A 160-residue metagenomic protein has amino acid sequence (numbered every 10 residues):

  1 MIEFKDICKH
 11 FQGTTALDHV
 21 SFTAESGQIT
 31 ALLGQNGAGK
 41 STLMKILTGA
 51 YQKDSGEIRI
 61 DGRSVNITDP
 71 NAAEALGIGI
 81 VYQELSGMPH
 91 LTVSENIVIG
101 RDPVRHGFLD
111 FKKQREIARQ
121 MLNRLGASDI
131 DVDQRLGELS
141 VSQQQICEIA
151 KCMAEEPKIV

Functional and structural regions predicted by a protein language model:
M1-V160: Glycine-rich phosphate-binding loops of nucleotide-dependent enzymes
